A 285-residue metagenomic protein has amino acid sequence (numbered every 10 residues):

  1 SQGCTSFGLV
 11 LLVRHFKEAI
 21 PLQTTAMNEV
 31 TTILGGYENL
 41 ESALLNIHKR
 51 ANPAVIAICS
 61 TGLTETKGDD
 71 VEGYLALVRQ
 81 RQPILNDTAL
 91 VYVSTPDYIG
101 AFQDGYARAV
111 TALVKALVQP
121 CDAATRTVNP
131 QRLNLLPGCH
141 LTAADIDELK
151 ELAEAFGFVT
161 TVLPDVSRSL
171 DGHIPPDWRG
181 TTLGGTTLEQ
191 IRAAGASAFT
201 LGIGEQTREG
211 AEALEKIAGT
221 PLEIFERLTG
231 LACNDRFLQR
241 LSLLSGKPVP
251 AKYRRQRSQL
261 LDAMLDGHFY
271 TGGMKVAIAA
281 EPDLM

Functional and structural regions predicted by a protein language model:
S1-M285: An N-terminal assembly and electron-transfer interface module characteristic of large anaerobic redox and radical
